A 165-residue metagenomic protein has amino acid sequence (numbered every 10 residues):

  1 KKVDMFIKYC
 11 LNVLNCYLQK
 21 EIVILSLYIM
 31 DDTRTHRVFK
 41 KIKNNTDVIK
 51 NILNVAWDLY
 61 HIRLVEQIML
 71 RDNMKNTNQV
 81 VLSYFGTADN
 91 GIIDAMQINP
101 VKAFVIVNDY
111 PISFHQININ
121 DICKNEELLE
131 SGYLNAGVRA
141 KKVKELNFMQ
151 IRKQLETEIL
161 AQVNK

Functional and structural regions predicted by a protein language model:
K1-S83, Q97-V101, Y110-K165: Active-site-proximal, substrate-binding regions of enzyme catalytic domains and RNA-binding/basic surfaces
L82-I92: Extended assembly-interface/linker segments at domain junctions
G91, V101-K102: C-terminal, active-site-flanking charged/polar segments
I106-V107: Structural alpha-beta junctions
